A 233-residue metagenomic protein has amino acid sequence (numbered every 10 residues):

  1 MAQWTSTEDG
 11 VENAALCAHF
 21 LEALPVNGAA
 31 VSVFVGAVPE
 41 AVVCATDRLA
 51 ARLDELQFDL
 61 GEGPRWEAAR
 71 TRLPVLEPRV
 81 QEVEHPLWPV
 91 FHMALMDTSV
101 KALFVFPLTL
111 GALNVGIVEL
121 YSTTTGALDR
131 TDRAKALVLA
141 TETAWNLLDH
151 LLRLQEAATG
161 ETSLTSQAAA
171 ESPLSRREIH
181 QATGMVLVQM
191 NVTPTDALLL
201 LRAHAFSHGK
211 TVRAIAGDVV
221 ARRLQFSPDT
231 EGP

Functional and structural regions predicted by a protein language model:
M1-L60, G217-P233: Intrinsically disordered, low-complexity terminal regulatory regions
A30, H92, V105, I117: Short hydrophobic/aromatic beta-strand element in the GNAT-like acyltransferase core that lines or flanks the acyl-donor
V33-F34, A50-L87, M96-K101: Regulatory sensory and allosteric helical modules in signal-transduction proteins and certain transcription factors
A102-T109: Short hydrophobic beta-strand micro-motif common in sensory/regulatory domains
I117-G126, T131: Short beta-strand-to-loop transition segments that serve as allosteric relay/switch motifs in sensory/regulatory domains
R133-A144: Allosteric cytosolic regulatory segments
L152-P233: Signal-transducing coiled-coil/dimerization helices and immediately adjacent hinge/linker segments that couple sensory
